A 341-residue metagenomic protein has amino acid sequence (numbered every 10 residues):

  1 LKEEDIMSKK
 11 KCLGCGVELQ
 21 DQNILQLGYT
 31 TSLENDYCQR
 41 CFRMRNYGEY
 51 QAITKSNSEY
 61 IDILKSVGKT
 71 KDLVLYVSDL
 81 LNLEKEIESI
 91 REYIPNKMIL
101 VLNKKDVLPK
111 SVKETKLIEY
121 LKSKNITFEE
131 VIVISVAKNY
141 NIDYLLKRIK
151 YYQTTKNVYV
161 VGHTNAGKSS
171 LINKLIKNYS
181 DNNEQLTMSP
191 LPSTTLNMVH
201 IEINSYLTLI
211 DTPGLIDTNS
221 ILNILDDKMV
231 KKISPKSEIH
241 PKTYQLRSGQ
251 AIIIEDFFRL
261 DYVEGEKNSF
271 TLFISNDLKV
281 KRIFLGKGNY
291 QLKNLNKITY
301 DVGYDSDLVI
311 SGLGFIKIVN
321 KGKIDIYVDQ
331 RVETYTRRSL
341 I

Functional and structural regions predicted by a protein language model:
K2-V74, L81, N96-I99, K105 (+1 more regions): Helix-rich effector regions associated with P-loop NTPase G domains
I63-L64, I90, L145-I149: Generic hydrophobic alpha-helical segments
K69-E88, K105-V112, N139: Conserved Switch II/interswitch segment of TRAFAC-class P-loop GTPases
L75, I99-L100, I132, Y159: A structural signal for isolated positions on well-ordered beta-strands in alpha/beta enzyme cores
L83-E86, I142, K168, N197: Short, well-ordered alpha-helical microsegments
E92-I94, K116-E119, L225-K228: Glycine-rich, phosphate-binding/catalytic loops in enzymes
V107-A166, K177, D181: Canonical P-loop GTPase G-domain recognition
